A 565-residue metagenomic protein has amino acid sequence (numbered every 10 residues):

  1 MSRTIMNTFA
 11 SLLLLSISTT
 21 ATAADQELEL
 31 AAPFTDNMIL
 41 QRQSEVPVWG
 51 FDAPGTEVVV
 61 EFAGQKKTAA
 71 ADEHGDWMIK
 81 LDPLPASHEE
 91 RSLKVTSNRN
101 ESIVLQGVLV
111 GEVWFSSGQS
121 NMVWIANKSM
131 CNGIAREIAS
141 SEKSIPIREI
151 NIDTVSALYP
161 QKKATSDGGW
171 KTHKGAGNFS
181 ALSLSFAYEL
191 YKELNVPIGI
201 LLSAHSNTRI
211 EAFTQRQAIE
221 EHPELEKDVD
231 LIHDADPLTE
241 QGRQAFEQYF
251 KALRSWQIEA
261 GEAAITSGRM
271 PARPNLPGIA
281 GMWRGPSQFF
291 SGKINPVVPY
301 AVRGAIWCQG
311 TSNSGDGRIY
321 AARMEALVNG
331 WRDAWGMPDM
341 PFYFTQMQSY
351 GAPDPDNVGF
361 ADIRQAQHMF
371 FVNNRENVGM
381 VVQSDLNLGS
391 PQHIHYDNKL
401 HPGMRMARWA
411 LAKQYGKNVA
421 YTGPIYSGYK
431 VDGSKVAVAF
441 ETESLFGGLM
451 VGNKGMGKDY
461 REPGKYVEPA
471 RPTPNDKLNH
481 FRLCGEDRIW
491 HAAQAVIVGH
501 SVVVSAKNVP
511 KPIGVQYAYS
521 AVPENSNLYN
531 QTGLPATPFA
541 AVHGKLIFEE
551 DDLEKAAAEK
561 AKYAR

Functional and structural regions predicted by a protein language model:
M1-F9: Bacterial N-terminal signal peptides that target proteins for export
T8-S18: Bacterial N-terminal signal peptides
A24-R565: Cell-envelope and extracellular/periplasmic
